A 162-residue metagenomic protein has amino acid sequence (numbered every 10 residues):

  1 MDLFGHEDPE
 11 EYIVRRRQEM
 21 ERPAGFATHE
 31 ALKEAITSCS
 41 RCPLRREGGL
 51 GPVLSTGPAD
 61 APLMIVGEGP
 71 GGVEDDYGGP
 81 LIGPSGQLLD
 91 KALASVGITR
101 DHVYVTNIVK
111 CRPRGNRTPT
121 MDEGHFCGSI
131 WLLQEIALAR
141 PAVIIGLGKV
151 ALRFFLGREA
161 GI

Functional and structural regions predicted by a protein language model:
D2-I162: A polyanion-binding, active-site-adjacent surface
